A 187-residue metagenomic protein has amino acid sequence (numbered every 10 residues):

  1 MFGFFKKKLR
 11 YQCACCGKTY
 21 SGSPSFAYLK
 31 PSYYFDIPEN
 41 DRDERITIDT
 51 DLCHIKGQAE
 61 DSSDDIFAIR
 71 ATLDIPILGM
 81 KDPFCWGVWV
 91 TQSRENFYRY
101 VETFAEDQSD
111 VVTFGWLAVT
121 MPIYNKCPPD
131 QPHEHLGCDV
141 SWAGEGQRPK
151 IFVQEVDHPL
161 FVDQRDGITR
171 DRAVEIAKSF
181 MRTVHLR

Functional and structural regions predicted by a protein language model:
M1-L78: Basic, glycine-/proline-tolerant helical and adjacent loop/strand elements that line or dock onto nucleic-acid
F4, S23, Q58, M80 (+5 more regions): Intrinsically disordered, low-complexity regions
A27-Y28, D82-G87, I151: Short, well-ordered strand-loop elements centered on a beta-strand within folded domains, enriched for acidic residues
F35-D43, P83-W86, V101, G167: Surface-exposed beta-strand edges and their flanking turn/coil or helix-capping segments
I48-L136: Charged, low-complexity interaction segments
T103-R187: C-terminal, charged low-complexity interaction regions
